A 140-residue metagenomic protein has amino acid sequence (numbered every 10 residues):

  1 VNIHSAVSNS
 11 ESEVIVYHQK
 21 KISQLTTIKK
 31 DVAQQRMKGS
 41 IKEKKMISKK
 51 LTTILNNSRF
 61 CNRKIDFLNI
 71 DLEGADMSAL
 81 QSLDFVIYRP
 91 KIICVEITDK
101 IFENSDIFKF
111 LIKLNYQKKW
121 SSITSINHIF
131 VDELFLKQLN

Functional and structural regions predicted by a protein language model:
V1-N140: Phosphate/nucleotide-binding beta-alpha loop and adjacent structural elements of enzyme active sites
